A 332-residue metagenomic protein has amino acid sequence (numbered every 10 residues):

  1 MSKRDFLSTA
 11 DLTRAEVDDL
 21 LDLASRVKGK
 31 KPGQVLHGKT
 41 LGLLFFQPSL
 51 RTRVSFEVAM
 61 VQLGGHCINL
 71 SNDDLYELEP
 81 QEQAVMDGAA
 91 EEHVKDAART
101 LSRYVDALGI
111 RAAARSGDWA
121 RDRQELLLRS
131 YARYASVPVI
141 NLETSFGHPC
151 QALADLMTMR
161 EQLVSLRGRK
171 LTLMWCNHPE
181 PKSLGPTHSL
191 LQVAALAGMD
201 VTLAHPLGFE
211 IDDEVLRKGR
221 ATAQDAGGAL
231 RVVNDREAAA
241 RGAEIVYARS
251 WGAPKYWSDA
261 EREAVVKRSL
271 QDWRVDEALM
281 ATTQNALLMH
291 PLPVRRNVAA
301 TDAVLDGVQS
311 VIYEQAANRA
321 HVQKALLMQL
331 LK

Functional and structural regions predicted by a protein language model:
M1-V58: Positively charged, low-complexity intrinsically disordered leader regions
V35-L41, R167-R169, N285: Phosphate-coordination loops involved in phosphoryl transfer and adenosine-cofactor binding
L36-L44, L50-R160: Phosphate/diphosphate ligand-binding glycine-rich loop within oxidoreductases
F46-H66, R160-A248: Glycine-rich phosphate/diphosphate-binding loop of Rossmann-like nucleotide-binding domains
L166, A195, A278-N285, G307: Short, conserved loop/helix-junction motifs that constitute active-site signature segments in enzyme catalytic cores
A221-A303: Rossmann-like adenosine-cofactor binding region
N285-L287, P291-K332: Adenosine-phosphate binding glycine-rich loop
